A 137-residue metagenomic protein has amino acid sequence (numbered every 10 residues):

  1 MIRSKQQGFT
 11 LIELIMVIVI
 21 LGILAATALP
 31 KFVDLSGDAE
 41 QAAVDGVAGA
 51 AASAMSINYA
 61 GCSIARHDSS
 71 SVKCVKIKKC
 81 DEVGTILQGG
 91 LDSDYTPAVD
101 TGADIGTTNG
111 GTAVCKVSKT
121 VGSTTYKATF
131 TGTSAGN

Functional and structural regions predicted by a protein language model:
R3-S36: N-terminal single-pass transmembrane signal-anchor helix
F9-I12, M16, Q41-V44, G102: Low-complexity, intrinsically disordered short peptide segments enriched in small/polar/basic residues
M16, L21, T27-L29, M55-N58 (+2 more regions): Functionally constrained cores in energy, signaling, and assembly domains
L21-G22, G49, T85: Alpha-helical interaction segments
A28, E40-A43, V47, K79 (+1 more regions): Amphipathic alpha-helical interface surfaces
A39-R66: Membrane-proximal N-terminal amphipathic helix
I57-N137: Periplasmic/extracellular, small/polar-rich flexible segments of pilin-like filament-forming proteins
